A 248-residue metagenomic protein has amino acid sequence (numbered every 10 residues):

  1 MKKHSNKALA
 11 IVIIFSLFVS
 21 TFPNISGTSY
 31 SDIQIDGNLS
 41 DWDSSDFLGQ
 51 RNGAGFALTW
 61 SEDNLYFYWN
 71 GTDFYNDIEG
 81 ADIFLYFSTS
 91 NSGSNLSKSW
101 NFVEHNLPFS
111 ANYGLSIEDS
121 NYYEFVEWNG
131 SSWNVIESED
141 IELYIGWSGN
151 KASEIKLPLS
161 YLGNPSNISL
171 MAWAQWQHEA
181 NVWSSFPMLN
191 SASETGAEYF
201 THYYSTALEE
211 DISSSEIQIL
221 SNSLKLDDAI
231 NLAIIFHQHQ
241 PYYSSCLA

Functional and structural regions predicted by a protein language model:
M1-S29, F67, I155: Secretory targeting signatures
I25-D32, I219-L226: Low-complexity, acidic Ser/Thr/Pro-rich repeat tracts that form intrinsically disordered stalk/linker regions of very
Y30, Q34-S44, D77-K151, S193-G196 (+2 more regions): Extracellular/luminal beta-rich ligand-recognition and adhesion surfaces characterized by aromatic-Gly/Pro-enriched
G37, N64-T72, A152-P158: Short, well-ordered beta-strand segments enriched in hydrophobic/aromatic residues
D73-E79, Y161-S166: A short beta-turn/strand-edge loop motif at beta-sheet boundaries
W147-E194: Ser/Thr/Pro-rich, low-complexity mucin-like regions that serve as glycosylated stalks/linkers or repetitive adhesive
A174-S223: A recurrent domain-boundary module in secreted/ectodomain proteins
S221-A248: Carbohydrate-active enzymes and regulators
